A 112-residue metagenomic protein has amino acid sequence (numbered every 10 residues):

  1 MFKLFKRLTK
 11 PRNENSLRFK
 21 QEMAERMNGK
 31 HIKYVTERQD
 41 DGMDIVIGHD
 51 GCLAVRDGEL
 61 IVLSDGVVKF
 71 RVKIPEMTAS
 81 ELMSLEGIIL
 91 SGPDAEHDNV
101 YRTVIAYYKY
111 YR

Functional and structural regions predicted by a protein language model:
M1-D50: Anionic N-terminal interaction surfaces
I32, L53, I88-L90, I105-A106: Hydrophobic beta-strand residues in large extracellular and virion-surface proteins
D41-G87, P93-D98: Phosphoinositide-binding peripheral membrane targeting modules
E96-R112: Canonical phosphoinositide-binding patch of PH/PH-like domains
